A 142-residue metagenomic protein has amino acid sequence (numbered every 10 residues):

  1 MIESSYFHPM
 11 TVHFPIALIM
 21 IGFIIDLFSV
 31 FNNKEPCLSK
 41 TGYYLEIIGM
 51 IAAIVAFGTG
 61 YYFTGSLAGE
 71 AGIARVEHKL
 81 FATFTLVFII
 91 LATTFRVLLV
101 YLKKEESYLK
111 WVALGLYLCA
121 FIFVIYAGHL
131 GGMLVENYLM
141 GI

Functional and structural regions predicted by a protein language model:
M1-I142: Polytopic transmembrane helical bundles with strong interfacial aromatic enrichment
